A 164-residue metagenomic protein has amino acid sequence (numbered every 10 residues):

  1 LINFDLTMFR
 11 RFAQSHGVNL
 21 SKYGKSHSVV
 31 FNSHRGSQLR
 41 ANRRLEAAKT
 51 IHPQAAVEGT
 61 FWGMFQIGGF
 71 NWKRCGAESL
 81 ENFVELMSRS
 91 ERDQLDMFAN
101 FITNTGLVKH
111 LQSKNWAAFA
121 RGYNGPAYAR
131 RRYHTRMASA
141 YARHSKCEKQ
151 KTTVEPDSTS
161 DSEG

Functional and structural regions predicted by a protein language model:
L1-T152: Catalytic glycan-binding domains that act on GlcNAc-containing polysaccharides
K149-G164: N-terminal secretory targeting signals
